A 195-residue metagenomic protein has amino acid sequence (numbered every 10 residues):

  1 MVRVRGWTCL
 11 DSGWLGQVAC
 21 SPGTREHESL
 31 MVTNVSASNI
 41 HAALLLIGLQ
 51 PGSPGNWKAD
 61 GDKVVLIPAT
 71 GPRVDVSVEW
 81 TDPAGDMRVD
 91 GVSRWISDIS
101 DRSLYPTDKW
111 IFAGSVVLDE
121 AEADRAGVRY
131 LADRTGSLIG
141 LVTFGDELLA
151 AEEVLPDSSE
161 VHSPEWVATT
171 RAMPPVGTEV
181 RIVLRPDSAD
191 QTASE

Functional and structural regions predicted by a protein language model:
M1-E195: Long, low-hydrophobicity ectodomains and other hydrophilic envelope-associated domains
